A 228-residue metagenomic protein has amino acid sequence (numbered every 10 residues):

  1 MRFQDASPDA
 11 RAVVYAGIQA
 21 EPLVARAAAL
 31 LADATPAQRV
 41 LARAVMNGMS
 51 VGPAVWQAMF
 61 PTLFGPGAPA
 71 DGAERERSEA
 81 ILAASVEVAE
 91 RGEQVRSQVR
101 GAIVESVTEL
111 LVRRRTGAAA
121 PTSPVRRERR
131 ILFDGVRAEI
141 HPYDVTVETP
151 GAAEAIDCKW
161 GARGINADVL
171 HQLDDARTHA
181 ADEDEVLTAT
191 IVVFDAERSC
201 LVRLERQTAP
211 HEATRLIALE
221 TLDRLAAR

Functional and structural regions predicted by a protein language model:
M1-R228: Intrinsically disordered, low-complexity Ser/Thr/Pro/Gly-rich regulatory segments
